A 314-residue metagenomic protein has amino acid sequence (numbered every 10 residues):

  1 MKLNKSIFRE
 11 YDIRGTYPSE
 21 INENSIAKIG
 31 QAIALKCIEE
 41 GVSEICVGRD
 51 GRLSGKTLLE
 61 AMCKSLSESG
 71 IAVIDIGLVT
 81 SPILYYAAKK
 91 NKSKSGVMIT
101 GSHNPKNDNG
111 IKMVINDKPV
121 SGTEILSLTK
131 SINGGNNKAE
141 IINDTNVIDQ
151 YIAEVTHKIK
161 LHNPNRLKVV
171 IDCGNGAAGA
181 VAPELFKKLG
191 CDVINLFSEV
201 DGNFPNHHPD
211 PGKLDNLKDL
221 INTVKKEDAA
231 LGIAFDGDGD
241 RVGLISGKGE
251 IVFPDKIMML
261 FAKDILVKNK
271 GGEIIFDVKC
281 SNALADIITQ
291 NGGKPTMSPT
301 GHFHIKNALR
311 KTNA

Functional and structural regions predicted by a protein language model:
M1-K64, E68-G70, D144-L167: An N-terminal, well-structured beta->alpha segment
G15, L53, N175, G237-R241 (+1 more regions): Short, glycine/acidic-enriched loop or turn micro-motifs at the edges of active sites
L35, E44-D108, T156, E184-I245 (+1 more regions): N-terminal small/polar loop signature for handling phosphorylated ligands or for N-terminal nucleophile
E40-G41, N91-K92, H162, V224-A229 (+2 more regions): Glycine-rich phosphate-binding loop signature in dinucleotide/nucleotide-binding domains
G55-E60, I125, G179-P183, A285: Short, surface-exposed alpha-helical segments at coil->helix boundaries
N109-E227: Gly/Ser/Thr-enriched, mixed-charge loops and adjacent short helices that form phosphate/oxyanion-binding elements
M113-N116, G243-G247, T289: Short beta-strand-to-turn element immediately C-terminal to the catalytic PLP-Schiff-base lysine in fold type I
L126-A153, H157, G247-A314: Proline/glycine-rich low-complexity loops and linkers
